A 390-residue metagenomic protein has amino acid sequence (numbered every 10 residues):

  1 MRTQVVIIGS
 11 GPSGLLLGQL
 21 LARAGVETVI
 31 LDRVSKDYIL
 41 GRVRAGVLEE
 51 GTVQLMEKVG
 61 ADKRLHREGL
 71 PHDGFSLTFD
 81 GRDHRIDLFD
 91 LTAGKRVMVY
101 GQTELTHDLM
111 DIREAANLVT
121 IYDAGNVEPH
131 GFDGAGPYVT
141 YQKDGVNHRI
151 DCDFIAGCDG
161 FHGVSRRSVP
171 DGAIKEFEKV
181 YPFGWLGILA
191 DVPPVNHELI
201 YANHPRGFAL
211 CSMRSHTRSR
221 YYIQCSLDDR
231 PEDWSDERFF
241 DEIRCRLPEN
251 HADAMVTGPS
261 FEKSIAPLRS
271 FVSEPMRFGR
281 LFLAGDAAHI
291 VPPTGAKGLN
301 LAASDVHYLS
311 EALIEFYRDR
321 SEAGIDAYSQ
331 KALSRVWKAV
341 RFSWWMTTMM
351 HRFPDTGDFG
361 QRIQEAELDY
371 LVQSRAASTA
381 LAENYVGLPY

Functional and structural regions predicted by a protein language model:
M1-V5: Extreme N-terminal starter segment of soluble prokaryotic enzymes
I8-R23, L109, I265-R341, W345: Conserved mid-domain beta->alpha element of the FAD-binding
A22-V43: Glycine-rich FAD pyrophosphate-binding loop
Y38, D159-G160, V291: Glycine-rich, N-terminal phosphate-binding loop of Rossmann-like dinucleotide-binding domains
G41-R44, E49-A116, F132: Active-site-adjacent segment of FAD-dependent monooxygenases/related oxidoreductases
H66-G74, D123, L247-E262, R320-A327 (+1 more regions): Acidic/histidine metal-binding catalytic segments
D111, L118, Y122-P129, D133-L268: Conserved FAD-binding catalytic core of PHBH/FMO-like flavoproteins
A296, E311-Y390: C-terminal helical "tail/cap" subdomain of flavin- and related membrane-associated enzymes
